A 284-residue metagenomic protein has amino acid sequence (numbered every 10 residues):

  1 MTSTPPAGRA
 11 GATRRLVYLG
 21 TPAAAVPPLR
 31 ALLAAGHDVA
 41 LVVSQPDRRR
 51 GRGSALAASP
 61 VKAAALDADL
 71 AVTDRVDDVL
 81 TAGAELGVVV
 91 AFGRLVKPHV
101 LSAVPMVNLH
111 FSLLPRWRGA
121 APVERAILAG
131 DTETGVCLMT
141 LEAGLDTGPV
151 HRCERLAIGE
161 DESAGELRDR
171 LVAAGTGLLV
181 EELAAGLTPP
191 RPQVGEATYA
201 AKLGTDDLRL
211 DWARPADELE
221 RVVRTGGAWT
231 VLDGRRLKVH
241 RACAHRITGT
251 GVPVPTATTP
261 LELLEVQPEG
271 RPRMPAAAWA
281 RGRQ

Functional and structural regions predicted by a protein language model:
T2-G51: N-terminal Rossmann-like dinucleotide-binding module
T2-P5, T13, L33, S44 (+1 more regions): An anion-binding loop in the catalytic cleft
V39, A71-T73, M106, T134: Hydrophobic beta-strand scaffold residues
Q45, A65, R75, L109 (+1 more regions): Generic beta-sheet signal
P46-L66: N-terminal beta-loop-helix "entrance" segment that forms/cooperates in small-molecule cofactor or anionic ligand
V76-E85: Short amphipathic alpha-helix with an adjacent loop that forms part of the alpha/beta core around
L86-Y199: Donor/substrate-binding cores of folate-linked one-carbon enzymes
A201-R214: Acyl-group handling in specialized metabolite and lipid biosynthesis
